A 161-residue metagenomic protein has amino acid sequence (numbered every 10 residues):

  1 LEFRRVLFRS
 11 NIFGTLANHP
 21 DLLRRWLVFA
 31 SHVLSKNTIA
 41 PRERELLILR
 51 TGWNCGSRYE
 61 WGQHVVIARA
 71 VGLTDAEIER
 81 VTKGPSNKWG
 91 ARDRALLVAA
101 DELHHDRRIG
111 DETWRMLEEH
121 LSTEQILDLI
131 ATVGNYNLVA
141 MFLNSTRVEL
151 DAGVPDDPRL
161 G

Functional and structural regions predicted by a protein language model:
L1-L7: Short, small-residue-biased leader/transition segments that mark boundaries at the very start of proteins
F13-L16, W26, A30-V33, L46-G52 (+3 more regions): Short alpha-helical scaffolding segments that buttress acidic/His motifs in well-ordered protein cores
D21-R25, G56-W61, R94-A95, L103-D111 (+1 more regions): Short acidic alpha-helix initiation/capping motifs at coil-to-helix transition points, especially at protein N-termini
L23-N37, D111-E119: Short amphipathic alpha-helical segments and their helix-coil junctions
R25, R42-E45, E60-Q63, E77 (+4 more regions): Residue-level detector of well-ordered alpha-helical segments, enriched for hydrophobic/aromatic packing positions
I39, E45, T51-V71, D75: Conserved alpha-helical segments that form or flank metal/cofactor-binding pockets of metalloenzymes
K83, R92-I130: Acidic/histidine-rich alpha-helical segments that form the ligand environment of transition-metal centers
M116-E118, F142-G161: Acidic, carboxylate-rich catalytic segments that either coordinate divalent cations
